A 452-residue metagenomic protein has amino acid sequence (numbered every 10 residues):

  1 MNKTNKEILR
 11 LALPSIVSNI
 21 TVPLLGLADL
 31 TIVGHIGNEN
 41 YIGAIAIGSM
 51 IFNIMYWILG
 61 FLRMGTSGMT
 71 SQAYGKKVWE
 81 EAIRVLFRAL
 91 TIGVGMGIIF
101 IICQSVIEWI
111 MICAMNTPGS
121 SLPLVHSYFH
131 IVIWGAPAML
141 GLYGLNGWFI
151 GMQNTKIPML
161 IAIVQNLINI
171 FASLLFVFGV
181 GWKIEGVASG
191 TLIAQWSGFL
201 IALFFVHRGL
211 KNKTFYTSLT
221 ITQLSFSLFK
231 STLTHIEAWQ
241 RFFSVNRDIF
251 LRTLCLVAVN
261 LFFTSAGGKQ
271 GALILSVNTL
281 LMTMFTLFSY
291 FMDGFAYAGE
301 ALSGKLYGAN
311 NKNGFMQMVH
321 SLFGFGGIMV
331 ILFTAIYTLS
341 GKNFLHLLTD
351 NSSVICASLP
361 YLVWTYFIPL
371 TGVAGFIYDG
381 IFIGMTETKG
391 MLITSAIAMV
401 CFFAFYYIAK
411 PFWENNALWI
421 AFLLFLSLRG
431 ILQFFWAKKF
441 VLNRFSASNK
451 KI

Functional and structural regions predicted by a protein language model:
M1-S15, T70-P137, G179-N246, S303-I368 (+1 more regions): Short alpha-helical transmembrane segments in multi-pass integral membrane proteins
K3-I36, M50-G65, M69, V94-I101 (+5 more regions): N-terminal transmembrane alpha-helices
R10-D29, I131, L142, G151 (+6 more regions): Transmembrane helical elements of multi-pass membrane transporters/channels
L24-G43, I112-G119, L175-W182, F250 (+3 more regions): Helix-terminus/linker motif at the lipid-water interface of multi-pass membrane proteins
V33-N53, G119-L124, I184-E185, E237-V245 (+5 more regions): Interfacial/gating helices of multi-pass transporter permease domains
H35, Q72-G75, G151, V180 (+3 more regions): Membrane-helix boundary and inter-helical linker elements of multi-pass secondary transporters
I42-I102, M139-I157, V277-A335, L339 (+2 more regions): Small-residue-rich hydrophobic transmembrane alpha-helices
R63, I131-G151, P158-N169, V187-L203 (+4 more regions): Short runs within selected transmembrane alpha-helices of multi-pass transporters and secretion channels
